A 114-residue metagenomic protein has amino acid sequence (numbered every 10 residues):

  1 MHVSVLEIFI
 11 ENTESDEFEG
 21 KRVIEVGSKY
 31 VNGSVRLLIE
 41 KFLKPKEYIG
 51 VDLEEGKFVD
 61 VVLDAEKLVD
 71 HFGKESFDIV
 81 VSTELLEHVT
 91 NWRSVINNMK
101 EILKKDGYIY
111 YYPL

Functional and structural regions predicted by a protein language model:
M1-E17: Class I SAM-dependent methyltransferase Rossmann-like catalytic core, especially the SAM/SAH-binding loop
K21-L114: Conserved SAM-binding loop
